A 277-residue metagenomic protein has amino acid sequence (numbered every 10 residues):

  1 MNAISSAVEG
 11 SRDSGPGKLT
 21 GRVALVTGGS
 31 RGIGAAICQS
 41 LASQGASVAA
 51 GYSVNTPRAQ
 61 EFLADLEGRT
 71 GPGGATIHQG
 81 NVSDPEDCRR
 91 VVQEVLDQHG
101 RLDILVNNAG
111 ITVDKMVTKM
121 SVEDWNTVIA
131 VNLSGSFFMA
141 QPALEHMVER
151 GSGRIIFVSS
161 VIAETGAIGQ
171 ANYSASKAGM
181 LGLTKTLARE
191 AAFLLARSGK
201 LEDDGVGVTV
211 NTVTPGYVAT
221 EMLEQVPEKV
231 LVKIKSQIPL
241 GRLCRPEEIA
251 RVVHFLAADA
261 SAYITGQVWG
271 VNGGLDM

Functional and structural regions predicted by a protein language model:
K18, F137, L144, S152 (+2 more regions): C-terminal substrate-recognition "lid" of short-chain dehydrogenase/reductases
V23, S30-R31: Conserved glycine-rich cofactor-binding loop
M116-V117, S121-I129, L223, I234: Substrate-binding pocket helix/loop in short-chain dehydrogenase/reductase
A140, S176, T184: Active-site helix of classical SDR
E145, R189-F193, L201-E202, A262: Alpha-helical segment proximal to the catalytic Tyr-Lys
S160: Residue(s) in the substrate-gating loop at a strand-loop-helix junction that position the organic substrate next
A192, A196, D204, T209 (+1 more regions): Short, small/polar-rich loop/turn modules that mediate ligand/substrate recognition or access, typified
